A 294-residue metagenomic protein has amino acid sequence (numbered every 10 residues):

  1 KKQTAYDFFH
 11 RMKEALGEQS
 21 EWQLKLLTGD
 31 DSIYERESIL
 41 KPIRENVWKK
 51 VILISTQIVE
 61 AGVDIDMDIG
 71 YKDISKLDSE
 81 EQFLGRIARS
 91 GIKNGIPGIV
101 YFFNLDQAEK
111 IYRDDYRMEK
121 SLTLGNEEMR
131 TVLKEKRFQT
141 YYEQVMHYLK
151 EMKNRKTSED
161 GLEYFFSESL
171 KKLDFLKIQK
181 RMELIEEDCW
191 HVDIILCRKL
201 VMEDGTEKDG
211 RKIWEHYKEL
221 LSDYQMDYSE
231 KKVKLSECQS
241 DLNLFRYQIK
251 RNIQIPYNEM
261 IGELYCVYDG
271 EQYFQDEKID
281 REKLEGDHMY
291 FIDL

Functional and structural regions predicted by a protein language model:
K1, G62: Conserved RecA-like P-loop NTPase ATPase core
Q3, D7-G17, W22, L26-E37 (+3 more regions): C-terminal helicase lobe and adjacent C-terminal extensions/tails of nucleic-acid helicase motors
S20-Q23, V63-I69: Short, surface-exposed connector motifs at secondary-structure boundaries
E45-E60: Conserved two-lobed SF2 helicase motor
W48-K49, D64-D66, I96, D188-W190: Short, well-ordered loop/turn elements at secondary-structure boundaries
